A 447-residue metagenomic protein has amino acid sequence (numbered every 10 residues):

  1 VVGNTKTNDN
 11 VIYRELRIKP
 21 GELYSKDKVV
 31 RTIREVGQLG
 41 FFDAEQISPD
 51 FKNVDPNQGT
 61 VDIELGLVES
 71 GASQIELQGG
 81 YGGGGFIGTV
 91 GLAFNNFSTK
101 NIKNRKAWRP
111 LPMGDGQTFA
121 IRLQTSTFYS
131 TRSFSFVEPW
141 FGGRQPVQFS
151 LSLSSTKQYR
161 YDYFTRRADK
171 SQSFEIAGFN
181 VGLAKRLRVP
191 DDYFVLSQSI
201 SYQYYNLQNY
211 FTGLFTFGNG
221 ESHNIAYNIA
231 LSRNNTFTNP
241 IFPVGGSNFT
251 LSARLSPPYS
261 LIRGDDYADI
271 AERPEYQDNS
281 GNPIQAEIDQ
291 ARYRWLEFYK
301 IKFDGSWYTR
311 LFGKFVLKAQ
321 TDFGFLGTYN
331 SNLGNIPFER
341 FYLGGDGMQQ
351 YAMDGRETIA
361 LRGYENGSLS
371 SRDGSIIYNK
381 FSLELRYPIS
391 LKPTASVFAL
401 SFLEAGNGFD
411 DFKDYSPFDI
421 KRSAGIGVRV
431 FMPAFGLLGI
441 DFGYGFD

Functional and structural regions predicted by a protein language model:
K6-P20: N-terminal periplasmic "start-of-domain" segments of outer-membrane beta-barrel proteins
D9, Y13, K26-I33, K302: Extracytoplasmic/secreted envelope proteins and their assembly/folding machinery, especially bacterial periplasmic
I18-L23, F418: C-terminal soluble interaction/assembly domains
E22-F242, S247-N248, R362, G374 (+2 more regions): Gram-negative/organellar outer-membrane beta-barrel architecture
G40-Q46, R254-S256, I389-L391: Long hydrophobic segments that form regular secondary structure
P56-N57, S73-G82, G213-I389, S401-F402 (+1 more regions): C-terminal outer-membrane beta-barrel translocator/porin domains of Gram-negative envelope proteins and their
G345-M348, M353, K413-D447: C-terminal beta-signal and terminal closure region of outer-membrane beta-barrel proteins
